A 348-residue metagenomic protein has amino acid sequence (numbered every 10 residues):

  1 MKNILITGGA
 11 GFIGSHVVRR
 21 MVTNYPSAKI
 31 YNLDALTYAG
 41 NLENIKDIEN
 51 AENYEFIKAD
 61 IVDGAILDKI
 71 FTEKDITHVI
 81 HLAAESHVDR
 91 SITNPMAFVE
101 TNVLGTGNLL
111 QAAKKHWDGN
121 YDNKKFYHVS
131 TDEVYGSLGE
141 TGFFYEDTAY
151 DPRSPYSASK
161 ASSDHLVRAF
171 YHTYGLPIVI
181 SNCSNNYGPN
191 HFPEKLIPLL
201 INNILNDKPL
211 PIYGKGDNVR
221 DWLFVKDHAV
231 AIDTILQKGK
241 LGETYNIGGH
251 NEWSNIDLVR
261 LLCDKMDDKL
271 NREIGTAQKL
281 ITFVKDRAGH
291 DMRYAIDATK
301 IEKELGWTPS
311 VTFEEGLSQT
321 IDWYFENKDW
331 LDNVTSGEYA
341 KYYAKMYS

Functional and structural regions predicted by a protein language model:
M1-N186, L236, N255, Q319 (+2 more regions): N-terminal Rossmann-like NAD(P)+-binding domain of SDR-like oxidoreductases, especially those catalyzing
I4-L5, N24, I30, A59-V62 (+2 more regions): C-terminal substrate-binding subdomain of Rossmann-fold SDR/epimerase-dehydratase oxidoreductases
L36, N185-G188, N218-V219, R287-A288: Short histidine/acidic/glycine/proline-rich micro-motifs that form metal- and phosphate-coordinating active-site loops
T37, F192, L196, S254: Short acidic-hydrophobic sequence patches enriched in Asp/Glu that either
I48, G142, P193-I201: A glycine/serine/threonine-rich, flexible loop-to-helix segment that serves as the NAD(P) cofactor-binding "lid"
I66, A97, L104, F192-L196 (+2 more regions): Residue-level recognition of oxygen-bearing side chains
D118, Y127, G136-E140, G175 (+3 more regions): Proline-centered turn/helix-capping motifs that create local helix->coil transitions or kinks
T148, P152-S159, P189, P193 (+2 more regions): The catalytic Tyr-centered alpha-helix of NAD(P)H-dependent dehydrogenases
